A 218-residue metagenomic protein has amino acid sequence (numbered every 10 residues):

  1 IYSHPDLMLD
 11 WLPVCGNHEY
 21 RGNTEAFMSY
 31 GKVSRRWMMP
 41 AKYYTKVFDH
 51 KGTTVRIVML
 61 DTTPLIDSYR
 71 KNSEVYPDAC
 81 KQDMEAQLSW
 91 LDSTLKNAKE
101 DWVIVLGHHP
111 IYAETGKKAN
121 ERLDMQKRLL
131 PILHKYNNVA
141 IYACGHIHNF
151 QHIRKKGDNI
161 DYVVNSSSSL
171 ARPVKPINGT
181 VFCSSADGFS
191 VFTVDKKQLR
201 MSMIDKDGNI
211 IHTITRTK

Functional and structural regions predicted by a protein language model:
I1-W102, K118-N120, D124, R128-I141 (+2 more regions): Extended active-site neighborhood of metal-dependent phosphoesterases/phosphodiesterases
H109, I147: Catalytic glutamate of the conserved HExxH
P110-E114: Beta-propeller domains
G208-I210: Residue-level signal for glycine
